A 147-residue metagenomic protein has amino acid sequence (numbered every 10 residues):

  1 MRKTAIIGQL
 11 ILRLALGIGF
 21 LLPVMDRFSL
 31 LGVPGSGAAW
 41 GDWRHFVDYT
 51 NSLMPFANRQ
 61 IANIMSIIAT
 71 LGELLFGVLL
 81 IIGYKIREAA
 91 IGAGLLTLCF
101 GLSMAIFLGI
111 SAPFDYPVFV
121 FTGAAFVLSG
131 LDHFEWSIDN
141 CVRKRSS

Functional and structural regions predicted by a protein language model:
M1-G41, H45, S52-L75, I82-S147: Extended, low-polarity transmembrane helix blocks
